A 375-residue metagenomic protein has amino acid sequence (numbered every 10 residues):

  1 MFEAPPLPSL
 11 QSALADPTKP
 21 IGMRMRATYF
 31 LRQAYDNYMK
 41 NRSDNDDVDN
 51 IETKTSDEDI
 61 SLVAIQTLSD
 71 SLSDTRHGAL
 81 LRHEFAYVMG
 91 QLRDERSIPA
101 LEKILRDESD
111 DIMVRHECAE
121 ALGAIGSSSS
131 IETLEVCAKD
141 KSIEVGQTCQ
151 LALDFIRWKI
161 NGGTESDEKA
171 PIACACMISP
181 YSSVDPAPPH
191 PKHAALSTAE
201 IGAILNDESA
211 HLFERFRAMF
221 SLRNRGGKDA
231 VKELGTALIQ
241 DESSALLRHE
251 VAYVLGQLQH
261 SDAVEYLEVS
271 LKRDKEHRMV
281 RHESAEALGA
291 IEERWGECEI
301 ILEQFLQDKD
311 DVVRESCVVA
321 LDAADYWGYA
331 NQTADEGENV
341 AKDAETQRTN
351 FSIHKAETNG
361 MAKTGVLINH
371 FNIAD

Functional and structural regions predicted by a protein language model:
M1-E3, G22-D59, L80-D94, M113-S127 (+9 more regions): Structural detector for internal amphipathic alpha-helices that build alpha-solenoid repeat scaffolds
F2-A15, N37-D74, D94-D107, S127-K139 (+10 more regions): Amphipathic alpha-helical scaffolding segments comprising HEAT/armadillo-like alpha-solenoid repeats
T18-P20, R76-G78, S109-D111, K141-E144 (+4 more regions): Short inter-helical turns and helix N-cap capping residues of alpha-solenoid HEAT/ARM repeat scaffolds
L306-V318: Short glycine/proline-enriched turn or capping motifs at secondary-structure junctions
H354: Acidic/negatively charged segments and metal-coordination signatures
T358-M361, N372: N-terminal amphipathic/basic-hydrophobic helices that include classical n-h-c signal peptides and signal-anchor
V366-D375: Long, non-catalytic architectural segments outside compact domain cores
